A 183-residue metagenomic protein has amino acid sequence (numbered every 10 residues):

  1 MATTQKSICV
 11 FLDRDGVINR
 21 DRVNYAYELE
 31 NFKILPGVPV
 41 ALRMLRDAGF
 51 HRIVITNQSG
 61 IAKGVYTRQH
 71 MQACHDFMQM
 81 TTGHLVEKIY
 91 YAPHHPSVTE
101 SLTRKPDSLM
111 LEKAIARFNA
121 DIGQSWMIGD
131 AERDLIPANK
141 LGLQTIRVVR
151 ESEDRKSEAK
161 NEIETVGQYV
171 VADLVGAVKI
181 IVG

Functional and structural regions predicted by a protein language model:
A2-I53: Active-site neighborhood of HAD-like aspartate-dependent phosphohydrolases
R14-P36, I61-Q72, M80, H84 (+1 more regions): Metal-dependent phosphoesterase signature
V38, L42-H75, V86-V98, A138: Substrate-recognition element of Asp-dependent hydrolases with the DxDx(T/V) motif
F50, A120, L143: Short glycine/serine/threonine/alanine-rich loop segments
K63-T81, T103-A114, L141, I146: Short, electropositive alpha-helical surface patch
C74-Y91, E158-G183: Structural recognition of alpha->loop->beta junctions
T103-L135: Conserved Lys-Pro-Asp/Glu-containing loop-to-beta segment of HAD-superfamily phosphomonoesterases, centered on
W126-Y169: Acidic, Mg2+-coordinating phosphoryl-transfer loop and its flanking beta/alpha structural elements, shared across
